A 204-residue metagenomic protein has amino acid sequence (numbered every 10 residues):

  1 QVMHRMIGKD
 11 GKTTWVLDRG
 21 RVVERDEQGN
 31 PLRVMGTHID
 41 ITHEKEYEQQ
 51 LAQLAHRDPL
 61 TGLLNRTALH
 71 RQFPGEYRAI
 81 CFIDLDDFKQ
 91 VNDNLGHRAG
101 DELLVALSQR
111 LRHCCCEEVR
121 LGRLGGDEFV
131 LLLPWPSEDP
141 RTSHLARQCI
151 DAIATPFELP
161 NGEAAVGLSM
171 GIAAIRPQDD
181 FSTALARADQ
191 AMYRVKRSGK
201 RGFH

Functional and structural regions predicted by a protein language model:
V2, K9, T14-D18, V34 (+1 more regions): PAS and PAS-like sensory/regulatory domains
G8-D10, R19-D26, T37, I172-A174: PAS-family sensory domains and close relatives that share small-molecule sensor folds
V23, L132-T142, P160-E163, L168-A184: Catalytic strand-loop-helix junctions within cyclic-nucleotide turnover domains
D26, I41-E44, F88, D139 (+2 more regions): Sensory-module boundary signal marking interfaces of small helical input modules and downstream signaling cores
N30-D40: PAS-family sensory domains
K45, Q49-H56, L64-A79, D86-C116 (+4 more regions): Conserved long alpha-helical elements within nucleotide-processing catalytic cores of c-di-GMP signaling and class III
L121, Q148, S169-H204: Cyclic nucleotide signaling catalytic output domains
G122-R123, D139-P140, I153-S169, K196 (+1 more regions): Catalytic core regions of nucleotide second-messenger enzymes
